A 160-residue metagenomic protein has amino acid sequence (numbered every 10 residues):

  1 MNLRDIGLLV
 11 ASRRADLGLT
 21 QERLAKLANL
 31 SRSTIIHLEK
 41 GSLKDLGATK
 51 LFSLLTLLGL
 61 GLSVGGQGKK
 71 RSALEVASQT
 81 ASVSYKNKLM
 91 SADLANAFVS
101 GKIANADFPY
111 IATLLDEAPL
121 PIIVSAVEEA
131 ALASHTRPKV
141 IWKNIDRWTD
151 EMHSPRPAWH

Functional and structural regions predicted by a protein language model:
M1-D5: A detector for short, charged/polar N-terminal pre-domain segments
G7, I36-H37: Key DNA-contacting residues within the recognition helix of helix-turn-helix
L8-R23, A81: Short basic helix-loop element that most often maps to the first helix and adjoining turn of HTH DNA-binding modules
R13, L27, L38: Residues in the recognition helix of alpha-helical DNA-binding motifs
L19-T34: Short alpha-helical DNA-recognition segment
A48-G65: DNA major-groove recognition helix of helix-turn-helix/homeodomain DNA-binding modules
K69-H135: Helix-turn-helix/homeodomain-like alpha-helical modules used for DNA recognition and transcription-factor dimerization
